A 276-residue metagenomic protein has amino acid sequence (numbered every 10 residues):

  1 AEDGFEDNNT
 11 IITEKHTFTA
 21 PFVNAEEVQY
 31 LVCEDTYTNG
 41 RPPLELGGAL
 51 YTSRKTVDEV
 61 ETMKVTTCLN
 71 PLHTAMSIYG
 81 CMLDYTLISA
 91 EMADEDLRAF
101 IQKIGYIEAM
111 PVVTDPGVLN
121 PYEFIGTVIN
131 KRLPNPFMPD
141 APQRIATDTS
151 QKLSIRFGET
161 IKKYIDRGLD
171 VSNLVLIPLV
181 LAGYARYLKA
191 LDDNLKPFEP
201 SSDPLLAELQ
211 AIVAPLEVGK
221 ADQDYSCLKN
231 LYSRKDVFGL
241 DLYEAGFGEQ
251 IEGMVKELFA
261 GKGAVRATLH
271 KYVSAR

Functional and structural regions predicted by a protein language model:
A1-R276: Substrate/ligand-engaging "lid" and interaction regions
